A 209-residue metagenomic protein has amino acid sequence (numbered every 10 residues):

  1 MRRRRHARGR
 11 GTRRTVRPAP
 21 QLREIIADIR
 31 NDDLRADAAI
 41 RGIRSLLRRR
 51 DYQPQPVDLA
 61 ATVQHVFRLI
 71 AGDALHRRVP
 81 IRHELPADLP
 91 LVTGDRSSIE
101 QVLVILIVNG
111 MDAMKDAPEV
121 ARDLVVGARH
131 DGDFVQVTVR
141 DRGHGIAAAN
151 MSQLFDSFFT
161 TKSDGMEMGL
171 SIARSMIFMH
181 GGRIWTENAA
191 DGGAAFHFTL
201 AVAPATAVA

Functional and structural regions predicted by a protein language model:
M1-L34: Histidine phosphotransfer helical core of two-component systems
R23, Q53-F67: A conserved beta-strand-to-alpha-helix junction within the catalytic ATP-binding
L59, G145-Q153, E167: Short helix N-cap motif at coil->helix boundaries in the Bergerat
Q64, L75, P80-P90: Conserved catalytic submotifs in the C-terminal HATPase_c
V120-V137: Short beta-strand-loop-beta element adjacent to the nucleotide/active-site pocket used for signaling
G169, A173: Short alpha-helical Gxxx[C/S/T] motif in the catalytic ATP-binding
